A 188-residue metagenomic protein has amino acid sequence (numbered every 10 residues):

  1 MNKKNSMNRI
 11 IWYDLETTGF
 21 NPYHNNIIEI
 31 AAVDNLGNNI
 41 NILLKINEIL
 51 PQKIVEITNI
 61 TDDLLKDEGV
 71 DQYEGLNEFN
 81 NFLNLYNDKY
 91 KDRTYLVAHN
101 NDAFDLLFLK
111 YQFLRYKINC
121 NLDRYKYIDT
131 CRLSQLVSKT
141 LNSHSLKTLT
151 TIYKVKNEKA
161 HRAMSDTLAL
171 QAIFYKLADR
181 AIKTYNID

Functional and structural regions predicted by a protein language model:
M1-S6, I152, Q171-D188: Acidic two-metal-ion nuclease catalytic site recognized across multiple nuclease folds, prominently DnaQ/RNase D-T
N2-L114, N121-L122, K139, L146-N157 (+1 more regions): Conserved non-catalytic scaffold segment of RNase H-like nuclease domains
Y13, I128, S165: Active-site flanking residues adjacent to catalytic metal/cofactor-binding acidic residues
C120, H144, K183-T184: Short, structured loop/turn "capping" segments at alpha-beta junctions
Y127-S143: Short alpha-helix plus adjacent loop in nuclease-associated cores
K156-S165, N186-D188: Cysteine endopeptidase catalytic domains of the caspase/legumain-like
D166-L170: A conserved, hydrophobic alpha-helical segment in the catalytic core of large ATP/adenylate-utilizing enzymes
